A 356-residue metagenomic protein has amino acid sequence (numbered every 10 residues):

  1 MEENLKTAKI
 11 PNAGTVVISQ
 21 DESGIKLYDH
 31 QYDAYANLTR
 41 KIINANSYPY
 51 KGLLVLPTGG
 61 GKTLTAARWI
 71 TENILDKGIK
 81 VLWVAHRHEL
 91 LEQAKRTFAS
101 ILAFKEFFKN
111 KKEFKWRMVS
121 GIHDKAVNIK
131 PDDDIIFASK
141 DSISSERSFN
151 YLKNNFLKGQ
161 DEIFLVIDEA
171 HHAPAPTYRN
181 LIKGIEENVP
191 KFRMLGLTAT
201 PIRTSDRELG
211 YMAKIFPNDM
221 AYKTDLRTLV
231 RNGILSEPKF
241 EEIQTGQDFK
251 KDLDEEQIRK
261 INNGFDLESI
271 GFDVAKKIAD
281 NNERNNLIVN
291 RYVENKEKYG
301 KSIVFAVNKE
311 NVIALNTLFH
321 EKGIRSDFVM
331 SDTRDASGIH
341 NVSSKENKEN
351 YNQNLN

Functional and structural regions predicted by a protein language model:
N4-V55: Conserved pre-motif I regulatory segment
A45-I70, F305, V329: Walker A/P-loop
N46-Y48, I129-D132, S148-I163: Short basic/glycine-enriched coil/helix segment immediately N-terminal to the Walker B
T63-T65, I74, G78-I101, V307-V312: Conserved Walker A/P-loop ATP-binding site and its immediately adjacent core in helicase/helicase-like ATPase domains
E89-I122: Conserved helix-turn-beta segment of the N-terminal RecA-like "Helicase ATP-binding" lobe in SF1/SF2 helicases
D124-N128, S148, I303, I313-A314 (+1 more regions): Conserved helicase ATPase core of P-loop NTP-dependent helicases/translocases
K140-S142, L152-R203: SF2 helicase catalytic motif II
R207-G300: Interdomain helical connector at the RecA1-RecA2 junction of SF1/SF2 helicase-like NTPases
